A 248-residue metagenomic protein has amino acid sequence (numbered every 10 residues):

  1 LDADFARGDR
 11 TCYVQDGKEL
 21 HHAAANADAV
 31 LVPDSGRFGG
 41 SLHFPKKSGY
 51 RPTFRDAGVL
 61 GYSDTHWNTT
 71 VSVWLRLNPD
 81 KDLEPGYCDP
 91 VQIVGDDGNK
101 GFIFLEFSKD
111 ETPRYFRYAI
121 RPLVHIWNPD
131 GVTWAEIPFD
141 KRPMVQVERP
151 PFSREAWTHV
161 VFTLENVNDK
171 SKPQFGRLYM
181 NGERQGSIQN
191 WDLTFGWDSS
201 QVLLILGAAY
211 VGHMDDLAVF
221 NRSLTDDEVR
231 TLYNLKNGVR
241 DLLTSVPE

Functional and structural regions predicted by a protein language model:
L1-E248: Extracellular glycan-associated modules
